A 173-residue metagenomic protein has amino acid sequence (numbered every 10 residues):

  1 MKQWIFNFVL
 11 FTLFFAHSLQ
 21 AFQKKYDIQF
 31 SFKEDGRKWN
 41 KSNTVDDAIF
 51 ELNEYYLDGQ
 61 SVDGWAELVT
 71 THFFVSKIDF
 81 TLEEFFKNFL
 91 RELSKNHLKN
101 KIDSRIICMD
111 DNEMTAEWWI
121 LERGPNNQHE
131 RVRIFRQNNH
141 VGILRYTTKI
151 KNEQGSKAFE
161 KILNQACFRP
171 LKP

Functional and structural regions predicted by a protein language model:
M1-W4: Positively charged n-region of N-terminal signal peptides that target proteins for export
N7-A16: Bacterial N-terminal signal peptides
S18-Q23: Boundary at the C-terminal end of the N-terminal hydrophobic targeting segment
K33-D46, K95-I107: Short secondary-structure junctions
R37-K77: Secretory pathway targeting signatures of secreted, lumenal, and periplasmic proteins
W65-I107: Mid-chain, structured segments of secreted extracytoplasmic proteins
E92-R133: Signature of long, low-cysteine stretches enriched in small and polar/charged residues
N139-P173: Surface-exposed amphipathic alpha-helical segments
